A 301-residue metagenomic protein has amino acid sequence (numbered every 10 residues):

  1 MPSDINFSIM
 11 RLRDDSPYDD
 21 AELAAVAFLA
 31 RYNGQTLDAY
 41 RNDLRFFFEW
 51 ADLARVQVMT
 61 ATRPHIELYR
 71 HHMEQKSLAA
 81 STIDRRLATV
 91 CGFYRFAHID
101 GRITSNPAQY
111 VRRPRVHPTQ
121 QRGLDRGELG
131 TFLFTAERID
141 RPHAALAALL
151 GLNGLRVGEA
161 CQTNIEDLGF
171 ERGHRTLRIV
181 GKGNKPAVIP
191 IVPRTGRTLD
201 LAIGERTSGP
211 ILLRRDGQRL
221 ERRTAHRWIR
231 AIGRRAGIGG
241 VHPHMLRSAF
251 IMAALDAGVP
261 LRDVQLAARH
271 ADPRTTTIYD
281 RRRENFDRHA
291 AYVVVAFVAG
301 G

Functional and structural regions predicted by a protein language model:
M1-G301: Conserved catalytic core of the tyrosine transesterase superfamily
